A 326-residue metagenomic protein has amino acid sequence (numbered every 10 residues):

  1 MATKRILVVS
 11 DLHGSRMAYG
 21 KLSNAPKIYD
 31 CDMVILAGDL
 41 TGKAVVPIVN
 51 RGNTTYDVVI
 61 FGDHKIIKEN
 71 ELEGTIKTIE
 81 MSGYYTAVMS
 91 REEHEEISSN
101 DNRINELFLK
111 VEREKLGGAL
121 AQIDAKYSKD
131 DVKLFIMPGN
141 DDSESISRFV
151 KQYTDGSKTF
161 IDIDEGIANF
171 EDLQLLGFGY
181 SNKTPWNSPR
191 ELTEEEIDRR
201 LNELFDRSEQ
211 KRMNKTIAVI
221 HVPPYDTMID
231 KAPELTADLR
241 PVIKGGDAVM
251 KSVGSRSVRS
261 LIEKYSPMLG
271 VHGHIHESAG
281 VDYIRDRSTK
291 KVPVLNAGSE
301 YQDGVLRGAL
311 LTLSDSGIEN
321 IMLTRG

Functional and structural regions predicted by a protein language model:
T3-H13, D172-T184, I217-H221, V292-S299 (+1 more regions): Active-site-proximal beta-strand elements of phosphoester/diester hydrolases
D11, Y19, V34, D39 (+6 more regions): Divalent metal-coordination and catalytic microenvironments
H13-M17, T41-V45, M137-R148, A168 (+5 more regions): Active-site environment of divalent metal-dependent phosphoester hydrolases
G14, G166-E171, L192, K264 (+1 more regions): Binuclear metal-dependent phosphoesterase catalytic core
R16, G20, Y29, V242 (+1 more regions): Catalytic phosphate/metal-binding cores of nucleic-acid and nucleotide-processing enzymes, i.e., regions that mediate
A18-F170: Core catalytic region of metal-dependent phosphoesterases/phosphodiesterases, especially metallo-beta-lactamase-like
N102-R113, I217-S266: Active-site-proximal segments of metal-dependent phosphoesterases and phosphodiesterases across multiple
E171-T216, A237, K244-R256: Binuclear metal-dependent hydrolase catalytic cores centered on His/Asp/Glu-rich metal-binding motifs
